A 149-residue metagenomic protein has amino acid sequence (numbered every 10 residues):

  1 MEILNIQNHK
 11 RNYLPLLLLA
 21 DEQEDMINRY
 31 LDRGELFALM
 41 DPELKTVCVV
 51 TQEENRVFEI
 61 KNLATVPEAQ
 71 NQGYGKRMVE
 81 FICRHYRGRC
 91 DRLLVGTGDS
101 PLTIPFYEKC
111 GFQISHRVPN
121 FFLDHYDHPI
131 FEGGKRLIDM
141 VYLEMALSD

Functional and structural regions predicted by a protein language model:
M1-H9, V141, M145-D149: Conserved N-terminal entry element of GNAT/NAT acetyltransferase domains
L4-P67, V79: Acetyl-CoA-dependent GNAT
R33, P101-L102, F122-D124: Short secondary-structure capping/turn micro-motifs that flank functional sites
G34-L36, L137-L143: Short hydrophobic/aromatic beta-strand or adjacent loop that forms the aromatic wall/cage of a ligand/substrate-binding
A69, G73-F81: Conserved acetyl-CoA pyrophosphate-binding loop and the N-cap/start of the following alpha-helix in GNAT-like
M78, L102-T103: Conserved short alpha-helix immediately C-terminal to the canonical SAM/SAH-binding motif I of Rossmann-like
H85-D99: Conserved GNAT acetyl-CoA-binding A-motif
L94-G96, E108, Q113-G134: Conserved catalytic-core motifs of GNAT/GCN5-like acyltransferases
